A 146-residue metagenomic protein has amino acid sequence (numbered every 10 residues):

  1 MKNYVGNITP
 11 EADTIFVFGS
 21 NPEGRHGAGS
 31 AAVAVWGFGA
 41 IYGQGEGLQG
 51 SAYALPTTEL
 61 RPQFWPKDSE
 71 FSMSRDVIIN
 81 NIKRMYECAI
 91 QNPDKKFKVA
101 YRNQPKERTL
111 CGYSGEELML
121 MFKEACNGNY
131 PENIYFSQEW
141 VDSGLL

Functional and structural regions predicted by a protein language model:
M1-L146: Macrodomain-like recognition of ADP-ribose-binding/processing modules
